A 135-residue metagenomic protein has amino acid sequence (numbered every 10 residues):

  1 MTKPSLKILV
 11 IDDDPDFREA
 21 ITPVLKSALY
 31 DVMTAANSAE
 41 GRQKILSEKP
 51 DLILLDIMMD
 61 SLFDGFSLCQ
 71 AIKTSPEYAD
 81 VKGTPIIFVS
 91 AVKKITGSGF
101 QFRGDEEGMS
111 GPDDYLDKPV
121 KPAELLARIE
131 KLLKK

Functional and structural regions predicted by a protein language model:
M1-L9, D80, K121-K135: Non-catalytic signal-transmission and effector/linker regions of two-component phosphorelay proteins
P4, K49-D51, E77-I87: His-Asp phosphorelay/catalytic-motif detector in bacterial-type signaling
I11-D12, A35, I53: Conserved sequence signature across two-component system core domains
P15-M33: Two-component/phosphorelay signaling modules centered on CheY-like receiver
T34-Q43, G65: Helix N-cap/capping motif at the beta->alpha junctions
Q43, F66-D80: Short amphipathic alpha-helix used as the core "switch/output" element in two-component signaling
D56-I57: Active-site residues of response regulator receiver
F63-S67, K82, A91-L116, A123 (+1 more regions): Alpha4 helix (beta4-alpha4-beta5 surface) of REC/receiver domains from two-component response regulators
